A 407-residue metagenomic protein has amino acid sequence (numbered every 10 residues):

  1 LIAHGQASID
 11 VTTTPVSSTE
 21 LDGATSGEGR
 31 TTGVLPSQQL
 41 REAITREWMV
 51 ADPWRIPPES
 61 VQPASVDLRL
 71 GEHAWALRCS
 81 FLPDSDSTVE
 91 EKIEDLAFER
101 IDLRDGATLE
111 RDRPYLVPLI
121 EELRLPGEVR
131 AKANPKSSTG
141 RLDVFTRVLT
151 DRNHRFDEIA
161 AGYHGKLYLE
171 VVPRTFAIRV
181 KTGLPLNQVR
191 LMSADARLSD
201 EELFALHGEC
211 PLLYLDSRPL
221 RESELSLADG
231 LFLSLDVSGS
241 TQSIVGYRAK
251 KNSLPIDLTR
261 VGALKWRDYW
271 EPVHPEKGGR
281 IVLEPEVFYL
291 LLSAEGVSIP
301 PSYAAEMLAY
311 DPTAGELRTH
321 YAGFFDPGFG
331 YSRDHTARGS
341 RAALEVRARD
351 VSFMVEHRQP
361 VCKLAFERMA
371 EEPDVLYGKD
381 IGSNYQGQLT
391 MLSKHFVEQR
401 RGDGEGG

Functional and structural regions predicted by a protein language model:
I2-G407: DUTPase catalytic domain/fold
